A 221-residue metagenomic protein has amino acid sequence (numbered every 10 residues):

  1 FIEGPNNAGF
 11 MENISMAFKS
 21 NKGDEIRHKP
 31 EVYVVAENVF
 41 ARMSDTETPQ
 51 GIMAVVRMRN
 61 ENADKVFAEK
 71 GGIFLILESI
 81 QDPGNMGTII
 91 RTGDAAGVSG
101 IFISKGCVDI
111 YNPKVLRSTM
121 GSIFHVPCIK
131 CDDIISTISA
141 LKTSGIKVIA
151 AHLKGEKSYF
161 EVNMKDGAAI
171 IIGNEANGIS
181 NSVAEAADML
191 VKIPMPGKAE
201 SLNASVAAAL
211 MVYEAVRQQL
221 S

Functional and structural regions predicted by a protein language model:
F1-D45: N-terminal positively charged helical leader segments and presequences
I2-N6, K19, R27, E61 (+1 more regions): RNA substrate-binding interface of SAM-dependent RNA methyltransferases
N7, E37-V39, G106-V108, E175-N177 (+1 more regions): Short, acidic/turn-prone active-site loops that include or flank metal/cofactor- and phosphate-binding residues
F18, I52, S118-G121, K165-A168: Short, hinge-like loop/turn segments at secondary-structure boundaries
V34, F67-L75, A186-M195: Glycine/charged-rich beta-loop-alpha catalytic/anionic-binding loops adjacent to active sites
D45-G71: Acidic/glycine-rich phosphate/pyrophosphate-binding loops and surrounding catalytic core that coordinate Mg2+
G51, A95-A96, I110, K114-I123 (+1 more regions): Structured adenosyl-cofactor binding patch, chiefly the S-adenosyl-L-methionine
I149-A199, N203: Active-site/ligand-binding-proximal alpha/beta "capping" segment
